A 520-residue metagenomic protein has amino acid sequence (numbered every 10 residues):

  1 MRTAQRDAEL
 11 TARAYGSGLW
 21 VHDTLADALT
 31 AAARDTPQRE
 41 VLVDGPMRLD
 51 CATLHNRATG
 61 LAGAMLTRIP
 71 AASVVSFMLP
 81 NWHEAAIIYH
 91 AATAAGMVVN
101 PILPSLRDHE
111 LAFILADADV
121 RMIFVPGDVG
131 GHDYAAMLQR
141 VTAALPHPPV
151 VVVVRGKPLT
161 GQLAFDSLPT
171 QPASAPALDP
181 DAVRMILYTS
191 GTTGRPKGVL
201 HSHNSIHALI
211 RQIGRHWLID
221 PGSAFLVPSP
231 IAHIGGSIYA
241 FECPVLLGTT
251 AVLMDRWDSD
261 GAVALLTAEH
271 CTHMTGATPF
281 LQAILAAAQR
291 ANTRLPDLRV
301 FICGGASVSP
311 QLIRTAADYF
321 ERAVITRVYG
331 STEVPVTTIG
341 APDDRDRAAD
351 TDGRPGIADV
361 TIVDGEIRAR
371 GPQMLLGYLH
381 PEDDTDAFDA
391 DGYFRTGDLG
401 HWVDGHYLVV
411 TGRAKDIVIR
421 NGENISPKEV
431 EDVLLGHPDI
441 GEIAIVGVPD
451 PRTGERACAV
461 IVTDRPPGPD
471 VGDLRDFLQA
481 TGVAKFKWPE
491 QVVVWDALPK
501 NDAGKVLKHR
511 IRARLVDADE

Functional and structural regions predicted by a protein language model:
D7-A8, V129-P180: ANL superfamily adenylate-forming
L19-H22, A26, T30, Q38-R68 (+6 more regions): Conserved AMP-binding/adenylate-forming core of the ANL superfamily
H22-D23, P37-Q38, T170-Y188, R195 (+1 more regions): Conserved pre-ATP/AMP-binding loop-to-beta segment of ANL
D50-A52, R184-A208: Conserved AMP-binding A3 loop
G63, L106-F113, I123-V125, M274 (+5 more regions): AMP-binding/adenylate-forming catalytic core of the ANL superfamily
H207-A224, A232-H273, A287: Conserved AMP-binding/adenylation subdomain of ANL enzymes
A268-T275, L285-R347: Gly/Ser/Thr-rich phosphate-binding loop
R354-I357, D364-D391, I425: Conserved ATP/PPi-binding loop(s) of AMP-dependent carboxylate-activating enzymes
